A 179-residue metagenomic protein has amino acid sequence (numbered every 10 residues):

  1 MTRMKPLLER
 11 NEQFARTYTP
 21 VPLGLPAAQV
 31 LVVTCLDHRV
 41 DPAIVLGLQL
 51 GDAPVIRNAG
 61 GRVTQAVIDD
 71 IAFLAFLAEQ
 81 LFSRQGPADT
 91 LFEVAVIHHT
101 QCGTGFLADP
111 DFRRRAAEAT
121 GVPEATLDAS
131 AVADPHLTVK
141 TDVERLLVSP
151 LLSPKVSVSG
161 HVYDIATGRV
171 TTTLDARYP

Functional and structural regions predicted by a protein language model:
M1-P26, G61-V63, D69, F73-T90 (+1 more regions): Divalent-metal-activated hydrolytic enzyme cores
P20-F73: Conserved beta-strand-loop surface patch within small alpha/beta domains used for substrate/adaptor or ligand engagement
Q29, F92-V94: Conserved acidic residues
V33-C35, R57, A95-H99, H161-D164: Short beta-strand segments
G51, L91-F92: Short glycine-/polar-rich loops that comprise or flank the Walker A/P-loop and associated switch/sensor motifs
P54-V55, F82-R84, A95: Short hydrophobic alpha-helical runs that function as membrane-insertion/retention elements
